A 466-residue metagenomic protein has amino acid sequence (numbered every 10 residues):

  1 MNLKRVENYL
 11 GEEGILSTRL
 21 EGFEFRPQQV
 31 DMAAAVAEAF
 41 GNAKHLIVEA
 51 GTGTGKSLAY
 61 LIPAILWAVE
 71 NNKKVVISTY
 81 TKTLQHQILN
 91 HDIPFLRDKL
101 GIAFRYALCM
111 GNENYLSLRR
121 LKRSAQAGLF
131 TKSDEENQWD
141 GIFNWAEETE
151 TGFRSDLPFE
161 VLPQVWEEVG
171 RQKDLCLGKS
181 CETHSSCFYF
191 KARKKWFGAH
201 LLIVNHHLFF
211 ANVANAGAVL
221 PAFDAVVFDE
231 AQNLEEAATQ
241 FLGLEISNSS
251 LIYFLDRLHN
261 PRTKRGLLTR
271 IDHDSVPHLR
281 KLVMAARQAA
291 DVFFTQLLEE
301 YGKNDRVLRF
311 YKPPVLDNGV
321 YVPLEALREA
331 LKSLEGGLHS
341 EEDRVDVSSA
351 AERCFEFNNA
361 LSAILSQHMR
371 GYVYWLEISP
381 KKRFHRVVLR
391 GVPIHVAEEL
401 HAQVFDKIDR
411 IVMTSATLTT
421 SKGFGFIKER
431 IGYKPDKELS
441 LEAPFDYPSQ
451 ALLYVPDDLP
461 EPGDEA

Functional and structural regions predicted by a protein language model:
N2-R19, N72-H200, N260-P277, L298 (+3 more regions): A substrate-engagement module of RecA-like helicase motors
N2-V48: Conserved pre-motif I regulatory segment
A37-E38, S57-N71, H91-F95: Walker A/P-loop NTP-binding motif
G41-L46, K73, H200, D409-R410: Pre-Walker A (Motif I) flank of P-loop NTPase domains
N42-P63: Walker A/P-loop
Y60, L66, H86, P94 (+3 more regions): Signature of the SF2 helicase/ATPase Hel1-core->accessory helical subdomain module
K74-T83, G101-L118, A222-L234, I246-L258 (+1 more regions): Conserved beta-strand -> loop -> alpha-helix junction used to position metal-binding or nucleic-acid-contacting
E167-H200, H206, F210, N215-G217 (+2 more regions): A contiguous, basic/glycine-rich beta-loop/short-helix subdomain that forms a polymer-engagement track
